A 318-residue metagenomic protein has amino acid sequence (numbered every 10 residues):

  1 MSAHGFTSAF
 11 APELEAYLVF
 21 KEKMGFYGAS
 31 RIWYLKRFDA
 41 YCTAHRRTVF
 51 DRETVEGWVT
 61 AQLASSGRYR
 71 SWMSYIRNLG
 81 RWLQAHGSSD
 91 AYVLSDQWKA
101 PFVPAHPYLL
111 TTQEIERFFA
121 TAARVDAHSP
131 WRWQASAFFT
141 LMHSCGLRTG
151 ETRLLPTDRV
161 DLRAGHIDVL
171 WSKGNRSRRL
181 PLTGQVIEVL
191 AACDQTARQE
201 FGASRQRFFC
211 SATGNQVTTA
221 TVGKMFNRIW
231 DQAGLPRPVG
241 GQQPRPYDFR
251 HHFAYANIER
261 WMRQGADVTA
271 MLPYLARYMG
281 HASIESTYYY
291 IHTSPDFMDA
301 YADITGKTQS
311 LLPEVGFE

Functional and structural regions predicted by a protein language model:
M1-E318: Conserved catalytic core of the tyrosine transesterase superfamily
